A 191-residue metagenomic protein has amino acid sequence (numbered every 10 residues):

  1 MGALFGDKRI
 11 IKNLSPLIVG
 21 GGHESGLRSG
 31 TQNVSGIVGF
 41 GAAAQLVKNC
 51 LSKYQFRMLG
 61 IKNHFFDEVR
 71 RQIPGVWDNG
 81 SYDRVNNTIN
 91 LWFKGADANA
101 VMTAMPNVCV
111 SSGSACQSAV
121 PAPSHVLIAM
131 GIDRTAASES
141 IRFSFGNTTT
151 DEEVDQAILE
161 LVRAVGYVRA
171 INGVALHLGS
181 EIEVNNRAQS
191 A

Functional and structural regions predicted by a protein language model:
M1-S25, S29-A42: Active-site PLP attachment segment
D7-I11, K94-A96, T148: Short loop segments at secondary-structure junctions
I11, V34-I37, A44, K62 (+5 more regions): A general structural signal for well-ordered alpha-helical segments in protein cores
L14, L27, S111-S114, S144: Thr-Gly-centered strand-to-loop micro-motif
A44-D67, W77-V85: Structural signature of PLP-dependent enzymes
P74-N79, V110-S114: A short linear hydrophobic-aromatic micro-motif
T88-R142: Conserved C-terminal alpha-helix-loop-beta "cap" of PLP-dependent enzymes that closes/shapes the active-site mouth
S124-A191: PLP-dependent enzyme catalytic core of the Aspartate aminotransferase-like
